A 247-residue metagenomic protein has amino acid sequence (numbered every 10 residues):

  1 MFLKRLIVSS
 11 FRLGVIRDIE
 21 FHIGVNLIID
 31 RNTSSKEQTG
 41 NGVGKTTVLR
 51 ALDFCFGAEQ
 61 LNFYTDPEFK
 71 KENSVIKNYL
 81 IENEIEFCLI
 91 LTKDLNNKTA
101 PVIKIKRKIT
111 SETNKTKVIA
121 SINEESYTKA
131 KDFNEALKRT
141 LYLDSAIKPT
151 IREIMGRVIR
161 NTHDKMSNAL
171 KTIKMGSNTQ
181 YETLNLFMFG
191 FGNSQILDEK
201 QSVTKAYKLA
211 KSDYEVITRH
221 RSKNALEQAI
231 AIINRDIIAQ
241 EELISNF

Functional and structural regions predicted by a protein language model:
M1-K98: Extreme N-terminal "head/tail" segments of very large remodeling/mechanoenzyme assemblies
L27-N32, N114-K117, N161-K165, L184: Short acidic (Asp/Glu) and glycine-rich catalytic loops that position anionic groups and cofactors
E37-G44, E125, I173-S177: Short alpha-helix boundary/capping segments
Q60-T65, N96-K104, N193-Q201: Short, solvent-exposed secondary-structure capping/transition elements
E82-I103, E215-I233: Charged/polar, low-hydrophobicity segments characteristic of intrinsically disordered regions and flexible loops
A100-T162: Glycine-rich phosphate-binding loops of NTPases
I147-F247: Extended, Lys/Glu-rich alpha-helical coiled-coil stalks
